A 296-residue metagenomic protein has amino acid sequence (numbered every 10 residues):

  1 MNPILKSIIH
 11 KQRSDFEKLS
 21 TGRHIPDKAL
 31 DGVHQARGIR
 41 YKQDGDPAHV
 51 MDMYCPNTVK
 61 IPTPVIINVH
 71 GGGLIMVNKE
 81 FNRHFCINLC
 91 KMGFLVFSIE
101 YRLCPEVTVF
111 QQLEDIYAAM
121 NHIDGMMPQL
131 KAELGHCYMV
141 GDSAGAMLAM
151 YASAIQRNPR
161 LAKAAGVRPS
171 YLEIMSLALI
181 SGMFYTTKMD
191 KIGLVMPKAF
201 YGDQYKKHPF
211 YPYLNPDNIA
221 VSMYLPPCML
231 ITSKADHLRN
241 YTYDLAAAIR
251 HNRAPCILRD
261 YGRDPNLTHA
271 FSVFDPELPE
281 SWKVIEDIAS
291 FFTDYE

Functional and structural regions predicted by a protein language model:
M1-E296: Alpha/beta-hydrolase superfamily serine-hydrolase fold, recognizing
